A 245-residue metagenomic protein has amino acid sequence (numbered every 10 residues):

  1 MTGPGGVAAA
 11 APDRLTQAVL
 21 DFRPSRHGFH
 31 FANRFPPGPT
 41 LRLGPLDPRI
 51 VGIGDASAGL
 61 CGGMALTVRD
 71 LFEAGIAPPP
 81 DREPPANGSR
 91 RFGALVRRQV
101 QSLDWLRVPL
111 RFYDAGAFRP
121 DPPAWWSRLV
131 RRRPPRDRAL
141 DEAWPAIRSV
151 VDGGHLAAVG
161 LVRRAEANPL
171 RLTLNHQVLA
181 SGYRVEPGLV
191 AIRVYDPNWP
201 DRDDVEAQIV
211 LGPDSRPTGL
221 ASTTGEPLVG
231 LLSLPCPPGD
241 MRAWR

Functional and structural regions predicted by a protein language model:
M1-P4, A243-R245: Short, solvent-exposed mixed-charge patches
T2-H27: N-terminal low-complexity, Pro/Thr/Ser-rich intrinsically disordered segments that act as propeptides or flexible
R14, A18, P169, D201: Acidic, glycine-anchored loop motifs typical of Ca2+
L20, P24-D141: Cysteine-nucleophile protease catalytic domains, especially the papain-like/related folds used in DUB/UBL proteases
R34, M64, V162, Y195-P197: Structured loops at beta-to-helix junctions and adjacent beta-edge loops in soluble globular domains
P37, T67-F72, A165, R184-P187 (+1 more regions): Short loop/turn segments at secondary-structure transitions that flank enzyme active sites
R136-R193: Active-site-adjacent substructure of cysteine-protease-like catalytic cores
L170-N175, R184-R245: Cys-His-centered catalytic/binding microenvironment captured across papain-like cysteine peptidases and homologous
